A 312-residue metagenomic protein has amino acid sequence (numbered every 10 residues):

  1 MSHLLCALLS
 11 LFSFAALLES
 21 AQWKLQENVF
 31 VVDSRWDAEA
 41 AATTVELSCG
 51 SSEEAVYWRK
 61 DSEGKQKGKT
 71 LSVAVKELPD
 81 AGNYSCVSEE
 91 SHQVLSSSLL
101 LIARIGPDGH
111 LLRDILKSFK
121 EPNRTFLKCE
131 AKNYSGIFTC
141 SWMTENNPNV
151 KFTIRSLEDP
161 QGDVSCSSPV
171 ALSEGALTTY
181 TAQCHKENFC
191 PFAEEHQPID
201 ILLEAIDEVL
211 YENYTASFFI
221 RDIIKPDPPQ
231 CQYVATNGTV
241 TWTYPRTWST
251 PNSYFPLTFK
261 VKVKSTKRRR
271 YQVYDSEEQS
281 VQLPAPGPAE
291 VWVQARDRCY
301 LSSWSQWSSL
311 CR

Functional and structural regions predicted by a protein language model:
M1-V32, G50-K60, N83-S85, H110-L112: N-terminal Sec-dependent signal peptide, specifically the hydrophobic helical h-region
S20-F30, L100-S135, I223-A235: Extracellular/luminal ectodomains of metazoan preproproteins built from arrays of small disulfide-bonded modules
G50-G64, V150-P160, V261-T266: Change to "...patches in solvent-exposed regions of secreted, membrane-anchored, or virion-exposed structural
K60-T70, P169-Q183, R268-E278: Short beta-strand segments within Ig-like beta-sandwich modules, predominantly Fibronectin type-III
A81, S85-Q93, E187-Y214, S280-S303: Beta-strand-rich modules
L95-I105, E208-D222, R296-R312: Extracellular fibronectin type III
K117-E194, D207: Solenoidal tandem-repeat scaffolds enriched in leucines and small polar residues
G136-P148, T236-F255: Conserved aromatic anchor
